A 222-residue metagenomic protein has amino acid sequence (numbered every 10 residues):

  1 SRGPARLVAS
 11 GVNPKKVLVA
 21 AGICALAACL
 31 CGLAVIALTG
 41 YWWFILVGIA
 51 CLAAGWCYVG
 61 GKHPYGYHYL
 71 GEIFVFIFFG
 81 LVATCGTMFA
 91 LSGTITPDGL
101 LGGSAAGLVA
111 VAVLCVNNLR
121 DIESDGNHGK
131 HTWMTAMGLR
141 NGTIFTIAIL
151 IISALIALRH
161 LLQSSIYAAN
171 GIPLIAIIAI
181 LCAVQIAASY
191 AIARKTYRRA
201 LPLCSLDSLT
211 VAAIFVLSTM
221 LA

Functional and structural regions predicted by a protein language model:
S1-G11, L114-L139, I186-K195: Cytosolic, membrane-interface loops and tails of multi-pass inner-membrane proteins
S1-T39, H131-S165, S205, V211: Multi-pass membrane catalytic core of lipid/isoprenoid biosynthesis enzymes
P4-P97: Intramembrane alpha-helical segments
T39-I49, G102-A105, N170-A179: Structural signature of hydrophobic alpha-helical transmembrane segments
A50-K62, L81, C85-G86, S104-L119 (+1 more regions): Transmembrane alpha-helical segments that form the membrane-embedded catalytic/substrate-channel core of multi-pass
I73-M88, A106, M134-L139, P202-V216: Small-residue-rich segments of transmembrane alpha-helices in multi-pass membrane proteins, especially helix faces
G103-H128, F145, S153-I156: Oxyanion-binding "anion nests"
L162-A222: Extended hydrophobic alpha-helices typical of membrane-associated regions
